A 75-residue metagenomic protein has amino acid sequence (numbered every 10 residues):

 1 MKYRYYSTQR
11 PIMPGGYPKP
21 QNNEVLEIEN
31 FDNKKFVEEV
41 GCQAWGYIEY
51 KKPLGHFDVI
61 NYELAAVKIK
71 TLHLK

Functional and structural regions predicted by a protein language model:
M1-K2, T71-K75: Short intrinsically disordered terminal tails
M1-P11: Short, intrinsically disordered N-terminal pre-domain segments
Q9-K70: Acidic, low-complexity, intrinsically disordered interaction modules
